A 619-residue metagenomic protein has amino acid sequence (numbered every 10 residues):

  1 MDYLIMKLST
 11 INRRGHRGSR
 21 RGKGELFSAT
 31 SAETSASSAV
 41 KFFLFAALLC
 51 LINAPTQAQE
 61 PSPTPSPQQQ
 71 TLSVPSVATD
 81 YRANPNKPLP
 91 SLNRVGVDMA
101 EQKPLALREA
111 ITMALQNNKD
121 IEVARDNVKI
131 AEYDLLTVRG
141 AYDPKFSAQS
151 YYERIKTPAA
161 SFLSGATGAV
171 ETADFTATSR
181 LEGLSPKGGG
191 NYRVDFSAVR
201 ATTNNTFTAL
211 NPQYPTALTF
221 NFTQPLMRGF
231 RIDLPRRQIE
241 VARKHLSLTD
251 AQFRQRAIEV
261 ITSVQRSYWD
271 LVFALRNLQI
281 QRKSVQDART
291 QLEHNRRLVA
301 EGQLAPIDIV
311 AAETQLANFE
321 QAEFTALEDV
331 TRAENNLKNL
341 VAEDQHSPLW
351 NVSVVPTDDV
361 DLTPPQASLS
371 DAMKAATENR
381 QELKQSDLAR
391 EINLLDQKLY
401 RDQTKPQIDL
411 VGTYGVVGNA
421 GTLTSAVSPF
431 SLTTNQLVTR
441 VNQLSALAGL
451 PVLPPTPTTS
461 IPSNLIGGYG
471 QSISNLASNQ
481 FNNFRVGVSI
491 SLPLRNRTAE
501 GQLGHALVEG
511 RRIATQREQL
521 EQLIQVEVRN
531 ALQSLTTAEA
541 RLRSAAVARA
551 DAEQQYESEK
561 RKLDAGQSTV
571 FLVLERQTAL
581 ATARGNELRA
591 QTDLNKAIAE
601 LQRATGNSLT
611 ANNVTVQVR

Functional and structural regions predicted by a protein language model:
M1-Q57: Intrinsic disorder/low-complexity segments
Q57-V74, R154-K156, E343-P348, P356-T363 (+3 more regions): Acidic, low-complexity, intrinsically disordered peripheral segments
E60-D174, F222-R237, V241-R243, Y268 (+9 more regions): Bacterial Sec-pathway N-terminal export signals of envelope proteins
E122-D126, R139, P186-S197, T203-P215 (+9 more regions): Sec/SRP-type N-terminal targeting helices
V138, D250-D371, S534-A538, R561 (+3 more regions): Periplasmic alpha-helical coiled-coil/stalk elements that build and connect Gram-negative outer-membrane
F146-S150, Y192-F196, F222, I408-G412: Membrane-embedded beta-strand positions of outer-membrane beta-barrel proteins
Y152-K156, A198-T202, L226, V341 (+3 more regions): Transmembrane beta-strands of outer-membrane beta-barrel pores
G183-S185, Q224, L275, L492: Residue-level signature of outer-membrane beta-barrel architecture
